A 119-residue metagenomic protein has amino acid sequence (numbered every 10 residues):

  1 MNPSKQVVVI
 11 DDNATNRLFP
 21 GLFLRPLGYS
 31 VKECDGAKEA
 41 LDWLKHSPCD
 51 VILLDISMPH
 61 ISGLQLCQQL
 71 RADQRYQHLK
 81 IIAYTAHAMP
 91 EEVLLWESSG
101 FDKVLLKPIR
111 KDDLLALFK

Functional and structural regions predicted by a protein language model:
A14-K32: Two-component/phosphorelay signaling modules centered on CheY-like receiver
E33-V51: Acidic, metal-coordinating helix/loop segments flanking the phosphotransfer/catalytic sites of two-component signaling
M58: Receiver (REC) domain active-site loop signature in two-component systems and cognate sites in sensor histidine kinases
I109-F118: C-terminal output helix
